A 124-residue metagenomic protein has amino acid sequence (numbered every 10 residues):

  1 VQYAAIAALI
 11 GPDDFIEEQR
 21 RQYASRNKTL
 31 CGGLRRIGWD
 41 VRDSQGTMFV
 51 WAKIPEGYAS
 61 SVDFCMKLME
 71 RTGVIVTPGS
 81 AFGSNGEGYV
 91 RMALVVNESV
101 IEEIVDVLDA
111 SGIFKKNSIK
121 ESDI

Functional and structural regions predicted by a protein language model:
V1-I124: PLP-dependent class I/II
